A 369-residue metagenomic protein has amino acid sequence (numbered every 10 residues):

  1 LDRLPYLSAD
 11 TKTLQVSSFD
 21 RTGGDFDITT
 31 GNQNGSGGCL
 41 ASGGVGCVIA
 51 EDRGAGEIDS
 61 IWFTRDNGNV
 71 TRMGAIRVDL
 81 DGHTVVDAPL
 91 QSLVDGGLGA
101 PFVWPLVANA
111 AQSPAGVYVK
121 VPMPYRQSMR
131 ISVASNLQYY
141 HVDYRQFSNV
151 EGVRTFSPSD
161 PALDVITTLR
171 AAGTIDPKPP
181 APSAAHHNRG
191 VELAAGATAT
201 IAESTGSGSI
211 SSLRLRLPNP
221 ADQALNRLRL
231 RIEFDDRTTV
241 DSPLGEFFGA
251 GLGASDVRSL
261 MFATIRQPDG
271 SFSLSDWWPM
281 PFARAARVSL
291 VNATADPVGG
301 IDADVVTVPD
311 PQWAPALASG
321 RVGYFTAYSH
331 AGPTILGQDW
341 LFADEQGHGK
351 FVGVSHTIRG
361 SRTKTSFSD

Functional and structural regions predicted by a protein language model:
L1-D369: Beta-strand-centric surfaces of beta-sandwich/beta-rich domains
